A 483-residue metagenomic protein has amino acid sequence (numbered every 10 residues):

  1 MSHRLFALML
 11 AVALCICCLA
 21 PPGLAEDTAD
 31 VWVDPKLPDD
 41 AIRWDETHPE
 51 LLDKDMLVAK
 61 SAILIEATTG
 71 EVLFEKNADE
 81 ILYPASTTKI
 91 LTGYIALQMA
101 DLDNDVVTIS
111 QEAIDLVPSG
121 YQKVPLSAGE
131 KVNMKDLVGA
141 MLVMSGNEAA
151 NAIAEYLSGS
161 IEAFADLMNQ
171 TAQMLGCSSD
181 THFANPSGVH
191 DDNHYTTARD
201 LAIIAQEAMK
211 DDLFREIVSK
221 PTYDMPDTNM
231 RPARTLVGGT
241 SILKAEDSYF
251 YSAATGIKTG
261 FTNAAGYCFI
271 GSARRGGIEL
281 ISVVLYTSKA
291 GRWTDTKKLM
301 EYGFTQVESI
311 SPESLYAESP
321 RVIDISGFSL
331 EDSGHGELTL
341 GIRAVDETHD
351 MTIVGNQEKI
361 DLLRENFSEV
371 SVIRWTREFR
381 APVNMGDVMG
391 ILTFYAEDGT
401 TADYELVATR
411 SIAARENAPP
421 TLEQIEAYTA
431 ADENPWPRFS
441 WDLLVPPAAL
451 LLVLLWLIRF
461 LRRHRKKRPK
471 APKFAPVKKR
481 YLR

Functional and structural regions predicted by a protein language model:
S2-H3, E279: Conserved, well-structured beta-alpha core segment at the onset of a catalytic domain
H3-C15, D442, P447: Sec-dependent N-terminal signal peptides
C15-G23: C-terminal segment of classical bacterial N-terminal signal peptides
A25-R199, I203-D212, E216-I217, R275: Active-site-adjacent loops and short helices of periplasmic peptidoglycan-processing enzymes
S178, D191-Y195, R199-P446, W456-F474: Domain-terminus/edge residues, biased toward the C-terminal soluble/receptor-binding domains of extracytoplasmic
P472-R483: Solvent-exposed, low-complexity, intrinsically disordered, charge-rich segments adjacent to transmembrane helices
